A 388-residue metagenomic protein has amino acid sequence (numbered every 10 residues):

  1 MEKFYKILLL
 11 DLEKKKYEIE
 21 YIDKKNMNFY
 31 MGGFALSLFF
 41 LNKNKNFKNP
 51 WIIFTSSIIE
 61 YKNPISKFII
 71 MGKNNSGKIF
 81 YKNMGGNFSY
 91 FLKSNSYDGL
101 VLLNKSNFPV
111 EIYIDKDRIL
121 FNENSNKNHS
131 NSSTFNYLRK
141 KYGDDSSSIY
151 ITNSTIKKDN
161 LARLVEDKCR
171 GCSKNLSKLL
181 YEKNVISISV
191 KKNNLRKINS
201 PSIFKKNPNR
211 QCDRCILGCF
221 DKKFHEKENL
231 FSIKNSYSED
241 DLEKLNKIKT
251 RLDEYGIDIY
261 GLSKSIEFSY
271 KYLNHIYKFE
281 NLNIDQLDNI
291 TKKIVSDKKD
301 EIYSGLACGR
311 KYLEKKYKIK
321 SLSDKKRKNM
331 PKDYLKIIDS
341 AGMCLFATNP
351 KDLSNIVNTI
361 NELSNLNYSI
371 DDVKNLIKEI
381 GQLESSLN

Functional and structural regions predicted by a protein language model:
M1-R214, G218: Conserved N-terminal structural segment that caps and organizes enzyme catalytic cores in eukaryotes
L10-D11, N26-N28, N63, N136-N388: Extended C-terminal regions of large enzymes
